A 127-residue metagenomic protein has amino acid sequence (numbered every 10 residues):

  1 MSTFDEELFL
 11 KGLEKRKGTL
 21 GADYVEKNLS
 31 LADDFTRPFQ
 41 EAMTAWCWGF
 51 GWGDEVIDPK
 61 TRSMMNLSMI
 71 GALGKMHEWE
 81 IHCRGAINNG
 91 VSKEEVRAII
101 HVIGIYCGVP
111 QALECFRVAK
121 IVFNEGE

Functional and structural regions predicted by a protein language model:
M1-K60, N88, E114-E127: Acidic, glycine/proline-rich low-complexity segments that act as flexible tails and inter-domain linkers
M43-C47, M64-G71, I99-G104, C115: Short alpha-helical scaffolding segments that buttress acidic/His motifs in well-ordered protein cores
F50, D54, A72-W79, C107-P110: Amphipathic alpha-helical interaction segments
M64-R97: Mid-chain, well-packed structural core segment of small domains
V91-E127: C-terminal binding/interaction regions
